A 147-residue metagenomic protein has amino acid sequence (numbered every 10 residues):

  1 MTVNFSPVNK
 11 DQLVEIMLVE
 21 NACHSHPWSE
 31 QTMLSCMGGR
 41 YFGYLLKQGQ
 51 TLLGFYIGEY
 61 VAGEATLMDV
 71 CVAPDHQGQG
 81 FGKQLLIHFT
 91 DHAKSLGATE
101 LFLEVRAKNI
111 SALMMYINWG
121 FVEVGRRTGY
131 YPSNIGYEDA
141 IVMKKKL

Functional and structural regions predicted by a protein language model:
N4-D75, Q79, L86-H88, H92 (+3 more regions): Acetyl-CoA-dependent GNAT
T51, W119-V124: A SAM-dependent methyltransferase catalytic signature shared across enzymes that methylate proteins
G80-G82, N109: Conserved G/P- and acidic residue-centered "switch" motifs that form tight phosphate/ATP-binding loops in soluble
F89-A93, L101, A112: Short hydrophobic clusters on alpha-helical segments that form packing/core surfaces in small helical domains
T99, R106-I110, G129-L147: C-terminal "cap" of GNAT-fold acetyltransferases
Y116, F121, M143: Conserved active-site tyrosine of GNAT-family acetyltransferases
